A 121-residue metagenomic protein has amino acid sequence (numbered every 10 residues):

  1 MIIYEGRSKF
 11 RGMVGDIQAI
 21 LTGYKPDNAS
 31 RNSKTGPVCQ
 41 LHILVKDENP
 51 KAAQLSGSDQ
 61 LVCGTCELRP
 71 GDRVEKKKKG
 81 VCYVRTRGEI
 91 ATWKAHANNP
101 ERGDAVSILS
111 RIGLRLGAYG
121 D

Functional and structural regions predicted by a protein language model:
M1-D121: Class I S-adenosyl-L-methionine
